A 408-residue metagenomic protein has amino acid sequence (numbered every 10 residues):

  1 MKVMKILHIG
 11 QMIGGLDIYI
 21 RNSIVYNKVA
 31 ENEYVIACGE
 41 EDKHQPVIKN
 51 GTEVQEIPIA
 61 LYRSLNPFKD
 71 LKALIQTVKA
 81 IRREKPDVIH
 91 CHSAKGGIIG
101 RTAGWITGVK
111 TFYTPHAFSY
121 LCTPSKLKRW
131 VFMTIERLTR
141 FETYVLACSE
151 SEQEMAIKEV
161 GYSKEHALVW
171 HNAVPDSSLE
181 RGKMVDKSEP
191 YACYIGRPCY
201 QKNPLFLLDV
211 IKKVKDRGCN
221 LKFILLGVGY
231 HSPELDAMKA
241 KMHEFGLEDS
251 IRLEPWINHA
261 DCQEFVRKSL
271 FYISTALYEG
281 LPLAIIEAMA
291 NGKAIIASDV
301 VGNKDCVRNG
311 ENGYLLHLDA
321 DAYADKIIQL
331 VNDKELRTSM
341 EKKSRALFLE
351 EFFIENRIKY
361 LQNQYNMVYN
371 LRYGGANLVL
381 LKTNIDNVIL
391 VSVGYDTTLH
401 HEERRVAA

Functional and structural regions predicted by a protein language model:
L7, V185-I211: Conserved donor-binding/catalytic core segment of Leloir-type glycosyltransferases
H8-K69, E234: N-terminal strand-loop element at the rim of the active site of nucleotide-sugar-dependent glycosyltransferases
A37-K43, I195, K222-A237, P255: Glycosyltransferase donor-sugar binding loop
I57-P58, R137-E180, Y194: Donor nucleotide-sugar binding/catalytic pocket of nucleotide-sugar-dependent glycosyltransferases
D236-I257: Nucleotide-activated donor-binding/catalytic signature segment of Leloir-type glycosyltransferases, i.e., the conserved
L277: Aromatic "clamp/platform" in nucleotide-sugar-dependent glycosyltransferases that forms part of the donor/acceptor
A294-A297: Short hydrophobic beta-strand element within catalytic cores of glycosyltransferases and related nucleotide-activated
N309-G310, Y314-A320, Q329-K334: Conserved acidic donor-binding segment of nucleotide-sugar-dependent glycosyltransferases
